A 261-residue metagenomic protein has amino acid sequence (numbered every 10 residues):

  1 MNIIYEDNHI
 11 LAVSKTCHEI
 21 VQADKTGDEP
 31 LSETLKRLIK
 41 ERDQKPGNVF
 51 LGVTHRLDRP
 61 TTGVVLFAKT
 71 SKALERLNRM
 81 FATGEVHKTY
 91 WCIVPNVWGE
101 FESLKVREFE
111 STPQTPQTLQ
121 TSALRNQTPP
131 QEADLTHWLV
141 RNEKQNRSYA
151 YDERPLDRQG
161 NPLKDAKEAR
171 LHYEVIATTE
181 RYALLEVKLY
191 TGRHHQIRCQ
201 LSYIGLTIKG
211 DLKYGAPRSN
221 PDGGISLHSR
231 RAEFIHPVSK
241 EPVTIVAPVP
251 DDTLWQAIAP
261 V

Functional and structural regions predicted by a protein language model:
M1-V261: RNA pseudouridine synthases
